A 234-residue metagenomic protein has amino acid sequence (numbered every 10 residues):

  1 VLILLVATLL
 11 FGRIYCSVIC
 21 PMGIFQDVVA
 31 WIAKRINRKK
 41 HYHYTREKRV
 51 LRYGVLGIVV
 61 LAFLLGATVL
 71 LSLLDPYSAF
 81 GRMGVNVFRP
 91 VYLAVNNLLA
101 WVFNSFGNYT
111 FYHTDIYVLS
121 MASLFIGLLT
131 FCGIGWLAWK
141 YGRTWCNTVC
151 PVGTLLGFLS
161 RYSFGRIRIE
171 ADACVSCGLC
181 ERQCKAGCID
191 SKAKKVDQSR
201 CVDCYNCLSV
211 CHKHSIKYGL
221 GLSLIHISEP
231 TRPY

Functional and structural regions predicted by a protein language model:
V1-E170, S176: Membrane-interfacial helix-loop segments of redox and metal-homeostasis proteins, especially TM-loop-TM junctions
R13, R143, C207, T231-R232: Short, cationic motifs built from Arg/Lys/His that form the positively charged side of catalytic pockets
V149, L155-S223: Polar-ligand-bearing catalytic/cofactor-coordination segments of membrane-embedded or membrane-tethered inner-membrane
I225-Y234: Single conserved hydrophobic/aromatic residue that forms the stacking wall/gate of nucleotide- or nucleobase-binding
